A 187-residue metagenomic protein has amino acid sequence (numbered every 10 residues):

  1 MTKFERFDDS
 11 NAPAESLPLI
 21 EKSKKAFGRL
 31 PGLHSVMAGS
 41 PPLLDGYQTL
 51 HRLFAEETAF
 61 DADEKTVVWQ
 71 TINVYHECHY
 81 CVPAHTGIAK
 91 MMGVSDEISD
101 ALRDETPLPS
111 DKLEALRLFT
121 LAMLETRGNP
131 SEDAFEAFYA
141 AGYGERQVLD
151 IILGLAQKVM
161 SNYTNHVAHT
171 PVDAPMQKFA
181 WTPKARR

Functional and structural regions predicted by a protein language model:
M1-R187: Hydrophobic alpha-helical segments
